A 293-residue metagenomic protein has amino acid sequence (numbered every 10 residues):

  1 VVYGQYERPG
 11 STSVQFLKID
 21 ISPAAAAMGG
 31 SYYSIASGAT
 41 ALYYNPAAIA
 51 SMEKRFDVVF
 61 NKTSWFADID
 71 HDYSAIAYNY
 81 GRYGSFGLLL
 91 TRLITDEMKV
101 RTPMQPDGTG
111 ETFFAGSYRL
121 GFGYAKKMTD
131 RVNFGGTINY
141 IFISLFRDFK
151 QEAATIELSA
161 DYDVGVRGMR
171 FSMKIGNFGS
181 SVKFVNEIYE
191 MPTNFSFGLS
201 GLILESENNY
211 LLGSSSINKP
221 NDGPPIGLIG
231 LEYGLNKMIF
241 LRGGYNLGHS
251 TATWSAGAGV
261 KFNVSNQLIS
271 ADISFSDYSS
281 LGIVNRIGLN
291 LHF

Functional and structural regions predicted by a protein language model:
Y3-F293: Subset of outer-membrane beta-barrel
